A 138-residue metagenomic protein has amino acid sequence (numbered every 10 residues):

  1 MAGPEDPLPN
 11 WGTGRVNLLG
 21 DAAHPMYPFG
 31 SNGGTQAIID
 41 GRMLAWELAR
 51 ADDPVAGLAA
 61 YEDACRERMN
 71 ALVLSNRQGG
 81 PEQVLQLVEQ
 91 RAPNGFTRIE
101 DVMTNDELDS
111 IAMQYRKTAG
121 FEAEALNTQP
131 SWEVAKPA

Functional and structural regions predicted by a protein language model:
M1-Q78, E82: Conserved mid-domain beta->alpha element of the FAD-binding
A22-P28, R42-P54, E62-E67, V84-A138: C-terminal lid/capping helical subdomain adjacent to the catalytic/cofactor pocket in oxidative enzymes
